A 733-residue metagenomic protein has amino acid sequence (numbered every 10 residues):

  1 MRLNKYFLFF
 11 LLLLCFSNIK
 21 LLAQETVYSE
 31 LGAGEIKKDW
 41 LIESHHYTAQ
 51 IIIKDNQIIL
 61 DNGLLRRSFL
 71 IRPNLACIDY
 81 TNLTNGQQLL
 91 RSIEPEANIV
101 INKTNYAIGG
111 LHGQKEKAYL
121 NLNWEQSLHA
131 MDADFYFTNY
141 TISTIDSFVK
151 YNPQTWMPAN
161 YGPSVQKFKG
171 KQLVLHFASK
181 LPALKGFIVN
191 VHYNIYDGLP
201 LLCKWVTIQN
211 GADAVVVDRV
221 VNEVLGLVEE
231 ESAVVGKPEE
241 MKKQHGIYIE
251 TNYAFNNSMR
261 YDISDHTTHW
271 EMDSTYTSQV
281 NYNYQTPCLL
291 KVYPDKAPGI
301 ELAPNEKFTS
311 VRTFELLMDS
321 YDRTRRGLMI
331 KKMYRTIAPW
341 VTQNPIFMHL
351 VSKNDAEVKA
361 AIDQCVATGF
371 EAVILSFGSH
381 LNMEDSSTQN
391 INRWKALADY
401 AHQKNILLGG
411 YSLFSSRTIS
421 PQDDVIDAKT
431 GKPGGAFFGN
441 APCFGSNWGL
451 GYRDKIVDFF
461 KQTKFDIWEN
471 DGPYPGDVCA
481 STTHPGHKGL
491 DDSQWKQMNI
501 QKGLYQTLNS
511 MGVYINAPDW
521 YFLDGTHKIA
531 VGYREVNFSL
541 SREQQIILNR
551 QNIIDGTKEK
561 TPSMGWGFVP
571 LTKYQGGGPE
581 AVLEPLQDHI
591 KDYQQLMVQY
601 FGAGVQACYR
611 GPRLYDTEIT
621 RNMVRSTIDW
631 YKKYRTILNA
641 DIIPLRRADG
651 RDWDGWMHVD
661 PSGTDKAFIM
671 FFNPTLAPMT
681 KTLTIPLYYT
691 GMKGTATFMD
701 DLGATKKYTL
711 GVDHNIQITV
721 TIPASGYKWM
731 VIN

Functional and structural regions predicted by a protein language model:
E25-L60, L65, C77-T286, P294-P298 (+1 more regions): Polysaccharide-binding surfaces and accessory modules of carbohydrate-active proteins
I58, F137, S164, I300-M318 (+1 more regions): Short Pro-Gly-centered flexible turn/kink motifs
I58, N62-G63, I500-T705, T719-A724: Active-site-proximal substrate-binding groove within the catalytic cores of carbohydrate-active enzymes
L122-W156, E315-M329, R393-F437, V513-D524: Glycine-rich, aromatic-flanked loop segments that form ligand/cofactor-binding clefts across common enzyme folds
A212-V215, Y276-M333: Extended acidic/polar, glycine-enriched regions that form or flank non-catalytic beta-rich accessory modules
M348-K429, L450-D454, Q494-G503: Aromatic- and glycine-enriched glycan-recognition loops and surfaces that form the carbohydrate-binding subsites
W394-D399, Q403, L407-F465, Y474 (+2 more regions): Active-site-adjacent "subsite" loops/lids of carbohydrate-active enzymes
T709-N733: C-terminal beta-strand-rich structural cap/linker in extracellular carbohydrate-active enzymes
